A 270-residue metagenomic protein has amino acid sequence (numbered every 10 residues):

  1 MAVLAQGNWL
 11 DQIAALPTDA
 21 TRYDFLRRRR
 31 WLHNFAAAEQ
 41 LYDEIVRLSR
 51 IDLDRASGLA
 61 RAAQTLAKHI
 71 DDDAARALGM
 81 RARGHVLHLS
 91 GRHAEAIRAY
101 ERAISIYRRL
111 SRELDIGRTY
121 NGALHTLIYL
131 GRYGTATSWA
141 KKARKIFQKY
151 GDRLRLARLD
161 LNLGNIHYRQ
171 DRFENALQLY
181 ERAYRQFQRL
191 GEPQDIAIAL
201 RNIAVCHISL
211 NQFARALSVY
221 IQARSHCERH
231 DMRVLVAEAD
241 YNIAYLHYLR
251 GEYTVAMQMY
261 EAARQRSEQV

Functional and structural regions predicted by a protein language model:
M1-A82, L89-H93, I104-S105, R109-E113: Flexible inter-repeat linkers and adjacent short helices within tandem amphipathic alpha-helical repeat scaffolds
L4-G7, E39-I51, A77-R92, D115-R132 (+5 more regions): Tandem amphipathic alpha-helical repeat scaffolds
L32-A36, A74, L114, L154 (+4 more regions): Residue signature of alpha-solenoid helical repeat architecture, marking inter-repeat boundaries and helix-start
A67, Y107-R108, L127, F147-Q148 (+9 more regions): Eukaryotic all-alpha helical interaction scaffolds
Y220-V270: Eukaryotic tandem repeat interaction scaffolds
